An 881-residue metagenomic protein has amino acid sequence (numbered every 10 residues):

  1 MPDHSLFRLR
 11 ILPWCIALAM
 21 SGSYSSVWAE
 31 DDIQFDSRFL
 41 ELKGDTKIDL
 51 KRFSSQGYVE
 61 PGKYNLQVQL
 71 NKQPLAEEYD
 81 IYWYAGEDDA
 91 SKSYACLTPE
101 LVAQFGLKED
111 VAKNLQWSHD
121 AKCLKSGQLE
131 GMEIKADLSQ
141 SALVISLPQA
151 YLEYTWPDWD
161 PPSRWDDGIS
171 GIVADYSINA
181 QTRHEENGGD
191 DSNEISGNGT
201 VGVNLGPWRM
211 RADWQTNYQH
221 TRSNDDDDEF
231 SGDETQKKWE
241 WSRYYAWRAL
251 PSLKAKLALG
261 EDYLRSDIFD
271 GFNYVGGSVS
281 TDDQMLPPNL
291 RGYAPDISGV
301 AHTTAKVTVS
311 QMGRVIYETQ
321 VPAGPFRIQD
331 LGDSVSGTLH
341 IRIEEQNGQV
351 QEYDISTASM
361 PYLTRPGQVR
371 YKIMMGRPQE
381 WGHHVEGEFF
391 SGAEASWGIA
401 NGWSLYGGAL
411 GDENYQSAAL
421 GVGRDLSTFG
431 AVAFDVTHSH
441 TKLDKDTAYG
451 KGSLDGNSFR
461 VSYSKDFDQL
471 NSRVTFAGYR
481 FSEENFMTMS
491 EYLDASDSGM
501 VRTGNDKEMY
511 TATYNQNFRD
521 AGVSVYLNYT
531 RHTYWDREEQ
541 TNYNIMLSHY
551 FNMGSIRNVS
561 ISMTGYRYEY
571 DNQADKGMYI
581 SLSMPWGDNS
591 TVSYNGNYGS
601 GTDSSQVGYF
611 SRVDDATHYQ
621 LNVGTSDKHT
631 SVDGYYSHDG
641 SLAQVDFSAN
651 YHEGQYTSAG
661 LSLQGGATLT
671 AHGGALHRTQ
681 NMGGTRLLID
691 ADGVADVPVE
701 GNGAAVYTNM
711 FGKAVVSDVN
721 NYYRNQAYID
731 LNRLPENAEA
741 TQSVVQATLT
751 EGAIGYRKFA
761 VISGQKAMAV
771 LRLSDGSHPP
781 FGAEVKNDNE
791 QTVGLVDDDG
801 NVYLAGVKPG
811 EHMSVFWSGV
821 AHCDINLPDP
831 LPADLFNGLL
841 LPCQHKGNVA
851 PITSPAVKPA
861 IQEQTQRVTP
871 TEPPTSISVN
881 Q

Functional and structural regions predicted by a protein language model:
P2-L18, W28-R291, S600-T668, R678: Post-signal-peptide, soluble extracytosolic/periplasmic N-terminal scaffold domains of envelope/secretory systems
E60-Q69, Q73-W83, G693-G703, D775-N789: Short, ordered, surface-exposed loop/turn motifs in non-cytosolic proteins
V68, I297-G299, L687-A691, Q765-S774: A short, amphipathic beta-strand motif
D80, A704-K713, E790-N801: Short, acidic Ser/Thr/Gly-rich low-complexity loop/linker segments typical of extracellular and cell-surface proteins
D88-L97, L331-S336, G712-E739, E751 (+2 more regions): Short Pro-Gly-centered beta-turn/loop motif in secreted/extracellular proteins
R164-D228, V369-D444, D466, S472 (+4 more regions): Conserved, compact domain cores that house catalytic/ligand-binding motifs in diverse enzymes and effector modules
W165, N193-P207, E234-P251, G387-N401 (+12 more regions): Feature captures outer-membrane beta-barrel proteins of Gram-negative bacteria and organelles
Y176-A180, A212-T216, L257-Y263, I373-R377 (+9 more regions): Transmembrane beta-barrel strands of outer-membrane/channel proteins
